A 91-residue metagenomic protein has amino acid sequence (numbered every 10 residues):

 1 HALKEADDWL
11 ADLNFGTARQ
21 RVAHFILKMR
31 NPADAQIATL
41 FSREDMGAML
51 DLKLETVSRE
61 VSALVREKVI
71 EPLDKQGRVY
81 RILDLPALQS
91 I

Functional and structural regions predicted by a protein language model:
H1-A18: A small-molecule sensor/coupling module
A18, L27-I91: Phosphate-/nucleic-acid-contacting segments
